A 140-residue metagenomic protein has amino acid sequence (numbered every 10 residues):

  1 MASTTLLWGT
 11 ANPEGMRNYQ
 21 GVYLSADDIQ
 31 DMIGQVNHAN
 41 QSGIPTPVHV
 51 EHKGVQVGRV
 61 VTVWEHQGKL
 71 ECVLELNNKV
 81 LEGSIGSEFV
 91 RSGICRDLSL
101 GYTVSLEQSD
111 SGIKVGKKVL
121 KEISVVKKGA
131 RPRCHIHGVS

Functional and structural regions predicted by a protein language model:
M1-S140: Signature of dsDNA virion morphogenesis modules
